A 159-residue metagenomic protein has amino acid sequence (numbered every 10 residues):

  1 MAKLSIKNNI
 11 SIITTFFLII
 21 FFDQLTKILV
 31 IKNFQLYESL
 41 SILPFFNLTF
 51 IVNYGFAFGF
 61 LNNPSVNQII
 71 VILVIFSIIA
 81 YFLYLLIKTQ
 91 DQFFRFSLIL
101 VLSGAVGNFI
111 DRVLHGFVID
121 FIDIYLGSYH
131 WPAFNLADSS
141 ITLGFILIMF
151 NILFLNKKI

Functional and structural regions predicted by a protein language model:
M1-I159: Alpha-helical transmembrane bundles and membrane-interface segments of multipass inner-membrane proteins
